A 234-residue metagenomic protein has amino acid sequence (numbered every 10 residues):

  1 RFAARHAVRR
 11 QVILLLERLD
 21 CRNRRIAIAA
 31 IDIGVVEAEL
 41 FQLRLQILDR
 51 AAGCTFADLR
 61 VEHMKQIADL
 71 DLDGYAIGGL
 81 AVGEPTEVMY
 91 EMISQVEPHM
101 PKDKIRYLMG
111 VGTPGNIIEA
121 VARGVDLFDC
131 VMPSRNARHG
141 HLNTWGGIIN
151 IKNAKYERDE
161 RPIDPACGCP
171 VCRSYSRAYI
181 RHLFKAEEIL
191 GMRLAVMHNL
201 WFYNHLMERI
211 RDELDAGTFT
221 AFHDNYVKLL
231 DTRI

Functional and structural regions predicted by a protein language model:
R1-L48: Intrinsically disordered, low-complexity segments enriched in glycine and mixed charged residues
Q11-R18, S94, G146, N150 (+4 more regions): Membrane-targeting and insertion segments and their boundary/processing signals
L19, F128, C167-P170: Secreted/extracellular small peptides and ectodomain modules produced from precursors
V35, V88, V227-K228: Residue-level detector of alpha-helical segments with a strong bias toward transmembrane helices and their helix-loop
D49-I163: Glycine-rich phosphate/ribose-binding loops and adjacent secondary-structure elements that form binding surfaces
D164-I234: C-terminal extensions of enzymes
